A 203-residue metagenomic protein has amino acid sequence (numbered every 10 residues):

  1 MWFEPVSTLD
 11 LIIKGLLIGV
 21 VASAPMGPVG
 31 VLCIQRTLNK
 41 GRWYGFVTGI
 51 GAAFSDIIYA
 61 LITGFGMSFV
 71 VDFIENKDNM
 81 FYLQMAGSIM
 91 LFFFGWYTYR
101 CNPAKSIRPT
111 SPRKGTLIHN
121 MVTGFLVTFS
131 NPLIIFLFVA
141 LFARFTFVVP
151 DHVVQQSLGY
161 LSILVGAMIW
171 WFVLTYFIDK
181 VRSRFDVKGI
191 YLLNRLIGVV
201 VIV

Functional and structural regions predicted by a protein language model:
W2-F81, A140-L158: Juxtamembrane transmembrane-helix termini in multi-pass membrane transport proteins
F3-E4, L117-A140: Selected transmembrane alpha-helices and immediately adjacent juxtamembrane segments of polytopic inner-membrane
P5, S106, F138-T146, I197-V203: Multi-pass membrane proteins that catalyze or facilitate reactions on polyprenyl-/lipid-phosphate substrates and their
L11, G15, G19, N120 (+2 more regions): Helical-face signature of the major facilitator-like transporter fold
V29, S55-M67, L91-G95, I134-I135 (+1 more regions): Alpha-helical transmembrane segments and their lipid-water interface positions in multi-pass membrane proteins
I62-G64, V127-F136, V200-V203: Hydrophobic alpha-helical transmembrane segments in multi-pass integral membrane proteins
E75-S106, I163-L174, F185-V203: Selective transmembrane alpha-helices of multi-pass membrane proteins
A104-V122, S183: Flexible interhelical linker loops that connect adjacent transmembrane helices in multi-pass membrane transporters
